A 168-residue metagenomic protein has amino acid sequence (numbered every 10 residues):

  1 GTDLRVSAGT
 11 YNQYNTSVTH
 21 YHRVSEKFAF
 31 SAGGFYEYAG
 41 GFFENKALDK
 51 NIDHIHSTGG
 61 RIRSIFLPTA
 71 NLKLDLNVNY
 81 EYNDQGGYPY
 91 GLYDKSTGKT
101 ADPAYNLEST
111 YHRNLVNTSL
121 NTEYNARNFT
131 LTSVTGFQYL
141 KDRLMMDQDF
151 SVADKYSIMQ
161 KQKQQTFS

Functional and structural regions predicted by a protein language model:
G1, A29-S31, N71-N77, E123 (+1 more regions): Membrane-spanning beta-strand positions in outer-membrane beta-barrel proteins
G1-R5, R63-L67, Y124: N-terminal/domain-start segments enriched in small and hydrophobic, helix-friendly residues, covering either
D3-V6, E44-K50, P103-E108, N117 (+2 more regions): Extracellular loop and loop/strand-boundary signature of outer-membrane beta-barrel proteins
A8-A39, F43, A47-G86, N114-T118 (+1 more regions): Transmembrane beta-barrel wall of Gram-negative outer-membrane proteins
K73, N77-V116, L144, D154-K163: Flexible loop and strand-edge segments within Gram-negative outer membrane beta-barrel domains
A126-S168: Replace "related TpsB outer-membrane translocases also match" with "some related outer-membrane beta-barrels such as
